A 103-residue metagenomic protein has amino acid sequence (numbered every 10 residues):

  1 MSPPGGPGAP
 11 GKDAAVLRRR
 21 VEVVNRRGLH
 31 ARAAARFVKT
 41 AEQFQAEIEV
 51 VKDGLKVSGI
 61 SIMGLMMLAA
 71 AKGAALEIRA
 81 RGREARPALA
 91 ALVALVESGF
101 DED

Functional and structural regions predicted by a protein language model:
M1-R20: SAM-dependent methyltransferases
P3-A9, R26, V57, E97: Intrinsically disordered, low-complexity segments enriched in small/polar residues
P4, T40, F44, L68 (+1 more regions): Change "in soluble alpha/beta enzymes" to "in soluble alpha/beta proteins
K12, V24, F100-E102: Intrinsic-disorder/low-complexity regions
E22-K72, R79, R86: Compact, glycine-rich, soluble single-domain proteins
A71-D103: C-terminal structural segments of small proteins and small subunits
